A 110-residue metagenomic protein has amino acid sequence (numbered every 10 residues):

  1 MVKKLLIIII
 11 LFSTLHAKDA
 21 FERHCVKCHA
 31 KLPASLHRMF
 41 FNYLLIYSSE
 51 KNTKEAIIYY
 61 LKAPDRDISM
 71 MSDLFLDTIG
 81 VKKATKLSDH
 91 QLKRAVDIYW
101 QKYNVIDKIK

Functional and structural regions predicted by a protein language model:
K4-S13: Sec-dependent N-terminal signal peptides
L15-D19: Boundary at the C-terminal end of the N-terminal hydrophobic targeting segment
F21, T53-I57, Q91-A95: Stable alpha-helical elements in mature extracytoplasmic
E22-R23, L87: Short beta-strand and adjacent turn/loop elements
V26, A30-Y60: Gly/Gly-Pro-rich "capping" loops immediately C-terminal to redox-active cysteine motifs in periplasmic/lumenal
L36-L45, K62-A95, D107: Axial heme c-ligation environment in periplasmic c-type cytochrome domains
D97-K110: Short, low-complexity, Pro/Ser/Thr/Gly-rich segments in the mature regions of secreted, periplasmic
